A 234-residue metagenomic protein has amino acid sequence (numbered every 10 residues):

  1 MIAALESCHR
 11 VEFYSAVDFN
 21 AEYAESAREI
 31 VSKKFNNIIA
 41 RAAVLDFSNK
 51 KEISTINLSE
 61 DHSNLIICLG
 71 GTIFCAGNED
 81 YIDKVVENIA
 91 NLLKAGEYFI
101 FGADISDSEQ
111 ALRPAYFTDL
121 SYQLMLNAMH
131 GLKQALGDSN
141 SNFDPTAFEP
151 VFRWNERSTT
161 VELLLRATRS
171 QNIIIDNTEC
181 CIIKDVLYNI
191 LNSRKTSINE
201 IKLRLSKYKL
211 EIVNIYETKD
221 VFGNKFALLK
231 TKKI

Functional and structural regions predicted by a protein language model:
I2-K50: Class I SAM-dependent methyltransferase SAM/SAH-binding core
V17, L69, I100-A103: Alpha/beta-hydrolase-fold catalytic nucleophile elbow
K50-D61: Short amphipathic alpha-helix with an adjacent loop that forms part of the alpha/beta core around
E60-G71: Short SAM/SAH-binding signature in class I
F74-N88: A short, conserved alpha-helix within the catalytic core of class I
N91-S108: Conserved beta-strand signature within the Rossmann-like core of class I S-adenosyl-L-methionine
I105, L112-E211: Substrate-binding/catalytic lobe of Class I Rossmann-like enzymes that use SAM or dcSAM, i.e., the mid-to-C-terminal
F222-I234: Core SAM-dependent methyltransferase catalytic element
